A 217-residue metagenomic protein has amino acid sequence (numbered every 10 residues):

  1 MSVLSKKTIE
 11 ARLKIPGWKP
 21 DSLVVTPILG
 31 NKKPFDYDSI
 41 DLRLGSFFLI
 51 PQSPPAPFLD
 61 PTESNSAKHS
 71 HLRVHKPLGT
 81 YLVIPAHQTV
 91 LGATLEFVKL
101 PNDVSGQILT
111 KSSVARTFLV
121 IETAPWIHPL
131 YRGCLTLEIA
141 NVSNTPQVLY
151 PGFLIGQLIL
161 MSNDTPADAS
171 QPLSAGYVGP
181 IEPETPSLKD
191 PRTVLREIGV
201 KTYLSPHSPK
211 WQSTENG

Functional and structural regions predicted by a protein language model:
M1-G217: DUTPase catalytic domain/fold
